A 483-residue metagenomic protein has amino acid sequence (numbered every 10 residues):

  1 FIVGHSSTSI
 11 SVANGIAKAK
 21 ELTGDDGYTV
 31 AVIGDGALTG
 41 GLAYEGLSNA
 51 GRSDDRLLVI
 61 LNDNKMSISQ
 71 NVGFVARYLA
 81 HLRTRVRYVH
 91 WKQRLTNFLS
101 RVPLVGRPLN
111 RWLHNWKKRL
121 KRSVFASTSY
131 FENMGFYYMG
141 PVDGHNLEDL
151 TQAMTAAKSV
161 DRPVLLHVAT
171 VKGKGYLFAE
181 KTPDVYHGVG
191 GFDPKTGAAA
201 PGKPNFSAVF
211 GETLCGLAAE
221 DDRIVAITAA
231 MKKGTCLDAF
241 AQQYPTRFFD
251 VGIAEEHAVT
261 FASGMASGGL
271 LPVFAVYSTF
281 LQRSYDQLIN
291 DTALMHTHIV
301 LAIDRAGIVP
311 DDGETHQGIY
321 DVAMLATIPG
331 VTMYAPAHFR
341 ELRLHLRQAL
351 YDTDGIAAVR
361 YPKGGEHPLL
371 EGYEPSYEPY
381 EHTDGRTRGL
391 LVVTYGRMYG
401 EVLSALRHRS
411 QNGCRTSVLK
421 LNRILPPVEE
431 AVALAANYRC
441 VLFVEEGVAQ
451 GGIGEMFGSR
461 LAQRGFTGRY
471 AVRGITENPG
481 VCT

Functional and structural regions predicted by a protein language model:
F1-V12, I16-D26, R52-V185, G197-Q242 (+7 more regions): Thiamine diphosphate
T29, I33-L38, L42-G46, C236 (+4 more regions): Extended, hydrophobic alpha-helical segments in both membrane/secreted and soluble proteins
G34, F136-M139, P245, G330: A broad detector of the eukaryotic-type serine/threonine protein kinase catalytic domain
A43-G46, A153, Q287, H345-L346 (+1 more regions): Short beta-alpha junctions and helix-cap segments that line functional grooves
G188-D193, A326-L370: Helix-enriched interaction subdomains in cytosolic or periplasmic regions, typified by TIR/SEFIR signaling/NADase cores
V251-G252, V276-Y277, A335-H338, V444-E446: Short beta->alpha connector loops at strand-helix junctions that form conserved, small/polar/Pro-enriched
